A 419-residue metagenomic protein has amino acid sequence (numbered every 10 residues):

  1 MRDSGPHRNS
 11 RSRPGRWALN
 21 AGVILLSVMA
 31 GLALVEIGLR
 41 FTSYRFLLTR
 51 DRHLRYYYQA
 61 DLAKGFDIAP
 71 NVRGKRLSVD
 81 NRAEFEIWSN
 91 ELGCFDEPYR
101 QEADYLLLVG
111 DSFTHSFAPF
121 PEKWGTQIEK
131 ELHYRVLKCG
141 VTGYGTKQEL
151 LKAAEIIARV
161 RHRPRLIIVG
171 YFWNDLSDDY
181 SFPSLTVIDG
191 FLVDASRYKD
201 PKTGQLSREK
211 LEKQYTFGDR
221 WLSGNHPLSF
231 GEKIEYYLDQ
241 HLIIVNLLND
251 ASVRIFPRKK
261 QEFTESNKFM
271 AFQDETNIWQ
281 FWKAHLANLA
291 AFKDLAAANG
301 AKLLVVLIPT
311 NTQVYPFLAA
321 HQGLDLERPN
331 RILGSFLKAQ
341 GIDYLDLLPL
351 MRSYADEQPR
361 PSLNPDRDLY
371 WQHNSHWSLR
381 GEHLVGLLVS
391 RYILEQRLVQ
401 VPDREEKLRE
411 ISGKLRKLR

Functional and structural regions predicted by a protein language model:
M1-L106, H162-R163, L176-V187, V193-L222 (+1 more regions): N-terminal secretory targeting modules
G15, W173-S335, I342, L347-P359 (+1 more regions): Serine-dependent acyl-ester chemistry module
V23, L34, S43, D366-E405: Histidine-centered active-site loop/cap adjacent to the catalytic His in serine esterases/O-acetyl transfer systems
T42-R135, D239-Q240, N249-S252, F256-F272 (+3 more regions): Membrane/wall-proximal cationic-aromatic binding patches
R100, T114-D200, G204: Conserved SGNH/GDSL esterase-like catalytic core that processes O-acyl groups on lipids and polysaccharides
D104, H133-R135, H162-I167, A297-L304 (+1 more regions): Loop/turn elements at helix/coil->beta-strand transitions in domains of secreted/extracellular proteins
L108, V169, V305-L307: Structural beta-sheet core signal
T146, L150, W282, L286 (+1 more regions): Short, amphipathic alpha-helical "lid/cap" segments that border enzyme active or binding sites
